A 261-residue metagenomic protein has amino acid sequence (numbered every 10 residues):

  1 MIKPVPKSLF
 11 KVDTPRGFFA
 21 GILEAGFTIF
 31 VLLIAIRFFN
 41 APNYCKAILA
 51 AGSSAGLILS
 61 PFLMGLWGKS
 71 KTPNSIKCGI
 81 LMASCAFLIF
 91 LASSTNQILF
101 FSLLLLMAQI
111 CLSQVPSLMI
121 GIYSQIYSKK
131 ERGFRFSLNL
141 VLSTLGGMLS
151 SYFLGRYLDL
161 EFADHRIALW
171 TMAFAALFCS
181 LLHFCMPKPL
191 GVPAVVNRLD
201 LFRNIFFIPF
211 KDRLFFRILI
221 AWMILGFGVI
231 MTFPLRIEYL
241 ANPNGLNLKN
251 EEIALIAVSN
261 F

Functional and structural regions predicted by a protein language model:
M1-I58, L214-I256: Helix-loop boundary and gating motifs at the non-cytosolic
F18, I98-V115: Hydrophobic core of transmembrane alpha-helices in multi-pass small-molecule transporters, especially MFS/SLC-type
G56-S60, F136-Y152: Glycine-rich segments within core transmembrane alpha-helices of 12-TM secondary carriers
S60-P73, L158: Helix-to-loop junctions at the C-terminal end of transmembrane segments in multipass secondary transporters
S75-F90: Structural signature of the two symmetry-related core transmembrane helices
L112-V141: Cytoplasmic helix-loop-helix junction between adjacent transmembrane helices in 12-TM secondary transporters
F174-V192: C-terminal membrane-cytosol helix-exit motif in multi-pass small-molecule transporters
P187-N204: Flexible cytoplasmic inter-helical loops of multi-pass small-molecule transporters
